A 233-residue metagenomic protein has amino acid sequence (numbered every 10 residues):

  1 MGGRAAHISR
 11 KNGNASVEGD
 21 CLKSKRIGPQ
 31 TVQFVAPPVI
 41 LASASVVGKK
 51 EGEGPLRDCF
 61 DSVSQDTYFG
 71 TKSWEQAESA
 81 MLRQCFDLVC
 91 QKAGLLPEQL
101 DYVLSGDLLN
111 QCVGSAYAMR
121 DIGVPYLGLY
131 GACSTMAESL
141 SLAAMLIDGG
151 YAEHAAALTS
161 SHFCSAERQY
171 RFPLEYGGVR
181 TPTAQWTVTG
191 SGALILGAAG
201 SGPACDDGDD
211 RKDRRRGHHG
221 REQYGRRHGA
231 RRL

Functional and structural regions predicted by a protein language model:
M1-I8: N-terminal amphipathic/hydrophobic targeting modules at extreme N-termini, encompassing cleavable Sec/SRP-type signal
I8, G13-A15: Short hydrophobic alpha-helical segments enriched in small aliphatic residues
E18-E75, F172-L233: Condensing-enzyme catalytic core mediating Claisen C-C bond formation in acyl metabolism
I40, E75-S134: Conserved beta-ketoacyl condensing-enzyme motif
L41, S105-G106, A155-S161: Short beta-strand segments
G54-C59, S115-P125, I147-G149, Y170-V179: A glycine- and small-aliphatic-rich helix-loop capping segment at beta-alpha/alpha-beta transitions that lines
C112-V113, F163-R168, R214-G217: Short, well-ordered, mixed-charge alpha-helical segments that flank or form enzyme active sites
Y130-A157, L196: Active-site-proximal alpha-helical scaffold in enzymes
